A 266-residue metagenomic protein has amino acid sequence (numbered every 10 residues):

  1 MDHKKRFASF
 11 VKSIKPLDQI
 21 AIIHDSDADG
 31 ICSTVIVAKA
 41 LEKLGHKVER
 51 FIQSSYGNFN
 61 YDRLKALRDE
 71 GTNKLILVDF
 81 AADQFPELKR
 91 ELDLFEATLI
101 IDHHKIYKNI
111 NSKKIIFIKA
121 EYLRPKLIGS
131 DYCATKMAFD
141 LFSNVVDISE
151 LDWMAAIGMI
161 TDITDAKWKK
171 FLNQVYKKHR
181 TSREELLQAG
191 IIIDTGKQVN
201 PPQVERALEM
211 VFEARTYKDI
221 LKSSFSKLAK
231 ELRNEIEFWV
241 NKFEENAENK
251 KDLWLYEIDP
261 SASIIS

Functional and structural regions predicted by a protein language model:
M1-Q188, E231-N241, E245-S266: Replace "Mg2+/Mn2+-dependent" with "divalent metal-dependent
K170, E184-N234: Long, charge-rich alpha-helical interaction segments
